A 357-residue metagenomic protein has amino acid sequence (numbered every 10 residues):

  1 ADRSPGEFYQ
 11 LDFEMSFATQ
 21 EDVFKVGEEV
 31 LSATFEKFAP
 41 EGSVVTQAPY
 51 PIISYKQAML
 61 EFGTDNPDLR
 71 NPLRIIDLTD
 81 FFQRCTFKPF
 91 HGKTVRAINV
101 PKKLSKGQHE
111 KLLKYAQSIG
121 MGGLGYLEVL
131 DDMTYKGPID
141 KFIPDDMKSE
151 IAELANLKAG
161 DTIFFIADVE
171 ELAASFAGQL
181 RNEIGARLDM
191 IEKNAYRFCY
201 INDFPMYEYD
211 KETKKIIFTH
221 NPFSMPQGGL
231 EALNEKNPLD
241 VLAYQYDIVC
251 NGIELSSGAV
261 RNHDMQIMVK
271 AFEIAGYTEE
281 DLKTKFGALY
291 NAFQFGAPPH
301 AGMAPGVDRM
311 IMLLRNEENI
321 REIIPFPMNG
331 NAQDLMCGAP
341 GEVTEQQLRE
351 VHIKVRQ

Functional and structural regions predicted by a protein language model:
A1-Q357: Class II aminoacyl-tRNA synthetase catalytic cores and aaRS-like
